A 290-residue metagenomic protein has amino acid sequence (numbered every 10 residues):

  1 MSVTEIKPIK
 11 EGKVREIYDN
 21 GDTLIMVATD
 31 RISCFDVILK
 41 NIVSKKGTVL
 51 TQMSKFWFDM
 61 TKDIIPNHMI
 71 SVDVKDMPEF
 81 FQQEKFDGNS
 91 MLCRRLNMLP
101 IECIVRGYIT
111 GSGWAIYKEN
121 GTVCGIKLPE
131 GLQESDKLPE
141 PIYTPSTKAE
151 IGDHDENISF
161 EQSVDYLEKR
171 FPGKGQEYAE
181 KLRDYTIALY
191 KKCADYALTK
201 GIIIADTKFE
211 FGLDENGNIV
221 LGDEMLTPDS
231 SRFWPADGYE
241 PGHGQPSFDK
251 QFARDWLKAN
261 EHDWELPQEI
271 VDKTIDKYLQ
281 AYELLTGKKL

Functional and structural regions predicted by a protein language model:
M1-E150, H262-L290: Active-site loop/lid in soluble adenylation, ligation, and acyl-transfer enzymes
T23, M98-P100, K200-I204, N216-I219: Coil-to-beta-strand transition motifs
F35, W114-A115, N216, S230-R232: Intrinsically disordered, low-complexity acidic/polar segments
D63-H68, K192-I204, G217, T286-L290: Surface-exposed helix-capping loop/turn segments at secondary-structure junctions
V105, I204-M225: Conserved metal-phosphate-binding beta-hairpin within the catalytic cores of diverse ATP-dependent phosphoryl-transfer
E119-T122, K127-E177, L221, M225-L285: Anionic ligand-binding catalytic core segments
F171-A205: A long amphipathic alpha-helix within ATP-dependent nucleotide-binding catalytic cores
